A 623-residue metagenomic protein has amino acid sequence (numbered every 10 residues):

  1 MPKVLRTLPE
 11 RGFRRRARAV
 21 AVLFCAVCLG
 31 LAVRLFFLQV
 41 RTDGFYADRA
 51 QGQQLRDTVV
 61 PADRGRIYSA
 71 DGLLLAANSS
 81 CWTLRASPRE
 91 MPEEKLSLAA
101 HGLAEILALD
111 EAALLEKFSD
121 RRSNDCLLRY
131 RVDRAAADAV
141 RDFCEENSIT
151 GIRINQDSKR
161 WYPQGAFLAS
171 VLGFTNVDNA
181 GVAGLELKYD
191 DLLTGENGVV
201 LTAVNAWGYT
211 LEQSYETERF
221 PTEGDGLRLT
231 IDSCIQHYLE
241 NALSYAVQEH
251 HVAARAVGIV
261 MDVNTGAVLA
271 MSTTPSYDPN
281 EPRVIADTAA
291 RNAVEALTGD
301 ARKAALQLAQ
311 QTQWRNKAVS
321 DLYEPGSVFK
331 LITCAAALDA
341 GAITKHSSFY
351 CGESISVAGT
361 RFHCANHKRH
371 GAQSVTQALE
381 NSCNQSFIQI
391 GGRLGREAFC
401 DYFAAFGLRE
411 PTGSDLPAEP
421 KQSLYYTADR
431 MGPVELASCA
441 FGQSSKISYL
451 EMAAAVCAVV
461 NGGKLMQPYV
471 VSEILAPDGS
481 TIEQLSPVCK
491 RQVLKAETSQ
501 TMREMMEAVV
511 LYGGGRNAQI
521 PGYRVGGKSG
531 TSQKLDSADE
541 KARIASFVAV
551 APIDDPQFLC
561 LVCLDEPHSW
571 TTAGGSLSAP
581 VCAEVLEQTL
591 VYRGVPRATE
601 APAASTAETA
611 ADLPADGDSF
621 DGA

Functional and structural regions predicted by a protein language model:
M1-L297, Q313, L322, E397-G407 (+4 more regions): Periplasmic/cell-envelope proteins involved in peptidoglycan metabolism and beta-lactam response
A76, N205-E216, V263-V328, I332-L564 (+3 more regions): Beta-lactam-recognizing serine transpeptidase/beta-lactamase-like catalytic domain environment
